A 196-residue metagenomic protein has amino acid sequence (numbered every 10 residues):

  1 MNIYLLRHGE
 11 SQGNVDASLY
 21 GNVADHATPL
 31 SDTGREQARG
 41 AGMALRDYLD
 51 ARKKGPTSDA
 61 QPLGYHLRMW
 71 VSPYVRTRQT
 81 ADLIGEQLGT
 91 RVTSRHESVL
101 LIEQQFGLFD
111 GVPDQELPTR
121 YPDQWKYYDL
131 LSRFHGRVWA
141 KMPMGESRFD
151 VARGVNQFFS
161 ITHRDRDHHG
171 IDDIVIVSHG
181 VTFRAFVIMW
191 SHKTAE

Functional and structural regions predicted by a protein language model:
M1-R91: Active-site-proximal alpha-helix that buttresses catalytic centers in soluble enzyme cores
H8, V99, H179: Active-site glycine-centered loops adjacent to acidic/histidine catalytic or metal-binding residues that shape
V15-L19, G107-V112, I188-M189: Short aromatic-enriched loop/helix-cap "lid" or pocket-rim segments at secondary-structure transitions that line
T28, Q87-Q157: Phosphate-handling substructures
G42-D50, G85, A152, N156-D167: Generic structural signal for well-ordered alpha-helical scaffold segments
V71-S72, R153, V177-S178: Short beta-strand scaffold positions
R78, N156-E196: Active-site-adjacent alpha-helix immediately C-terminal to a catalytic or transition-state-stabilizing loop
